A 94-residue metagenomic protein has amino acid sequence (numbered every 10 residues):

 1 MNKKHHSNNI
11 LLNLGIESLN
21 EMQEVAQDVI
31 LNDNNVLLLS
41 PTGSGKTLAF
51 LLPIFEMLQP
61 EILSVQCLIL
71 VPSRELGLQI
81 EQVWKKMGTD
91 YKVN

Functional and structural regions predicted by a protein language model:
M1, E17, F55-I69: Long, low-complexity, intrinsically disordered polar/charged segments
M1-L39: Conserved pre-motif I regulatory segment
K3, G15-S18, M22, F50 (+3 more regions): Helical mechanochemical/support elements of P-loop NTPase systems and associated helical scaffolds
K4, N8-N9, L63-N94: Conserved nucleic-acid-binding Ia/Ib motif block in the N-terminal RecA-like helicase ATPase lobe
L12-N13, V36-L37, L51, L70 (+1 more regions): Hydrophobic transmembrane signal anchors and adjacent membrane-proximal interface regions, especially in viral
E24-V36, T47-I62, V83-M87: Walker A/P-loop NTP-binding motif
S40-S44: The conserved Walker
